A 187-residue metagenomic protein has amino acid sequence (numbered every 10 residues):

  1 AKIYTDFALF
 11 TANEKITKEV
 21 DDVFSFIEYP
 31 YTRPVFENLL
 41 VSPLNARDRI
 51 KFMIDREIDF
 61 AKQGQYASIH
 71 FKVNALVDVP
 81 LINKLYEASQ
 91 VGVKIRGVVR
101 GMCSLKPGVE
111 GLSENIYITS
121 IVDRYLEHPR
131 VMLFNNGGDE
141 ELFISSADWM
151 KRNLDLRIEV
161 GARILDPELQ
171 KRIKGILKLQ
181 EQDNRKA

Functional and structural regions predicted by a protein language model:
A1-I3, F10-T17, P30, P43-A187: PLD/PLD-like phosphodiesterase catalytic module centered on the HKD motif
K2-T5, V35: Flexible glycine/proline-enriched surface loops and loop-helix/loop-strand junctions
V20-N45: Long, non-coiled-coil amphipathic alpha-helical linker/lever segments that couple catalytic cores to other domains
